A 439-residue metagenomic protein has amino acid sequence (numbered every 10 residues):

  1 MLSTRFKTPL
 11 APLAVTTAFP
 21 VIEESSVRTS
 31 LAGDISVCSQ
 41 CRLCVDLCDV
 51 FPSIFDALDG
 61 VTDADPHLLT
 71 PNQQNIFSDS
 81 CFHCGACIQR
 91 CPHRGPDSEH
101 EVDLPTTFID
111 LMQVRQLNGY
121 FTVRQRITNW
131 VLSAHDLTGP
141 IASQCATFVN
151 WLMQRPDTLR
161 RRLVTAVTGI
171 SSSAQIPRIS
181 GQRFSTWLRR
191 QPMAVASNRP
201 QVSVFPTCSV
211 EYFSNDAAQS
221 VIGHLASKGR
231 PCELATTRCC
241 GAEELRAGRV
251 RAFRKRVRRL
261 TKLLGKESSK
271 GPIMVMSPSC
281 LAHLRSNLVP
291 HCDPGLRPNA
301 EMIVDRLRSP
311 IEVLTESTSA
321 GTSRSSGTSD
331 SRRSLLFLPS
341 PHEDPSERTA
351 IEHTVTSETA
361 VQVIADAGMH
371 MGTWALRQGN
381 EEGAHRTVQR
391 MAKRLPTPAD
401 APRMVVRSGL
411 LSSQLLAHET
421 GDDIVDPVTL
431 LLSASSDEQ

Functional and structural regions predicted by a protein language model:
L2-I22, D46-S80, R94-R126, V425-L430: Non-heme iron-sulfur electron-transfer modules
S26-L31: Electrostatic cytochrome c docking/interface patches
A32-L43, N75-A86, V102-D103, S268: Flanking scaffold residues of small Cys/His-coordinated metal-binding clusters
G33-S36, D79, G95-E99, S209-F213: Conserved aromatic-histidine-acidic binding/catalytic patches
C38-C44, C48, C81-C87, C91 (+3 more regions): Short cysteine clusters
R42, P52, H93-G95, T236 (+1 more regions): Glycine-rich, histidine-containing beta strand-loop boundary motifs that form or position
Q89-S98, A134: N-terminal low-complexity, Ser/Thr- and acidic-residue-enriched intrinsically disordered segments
V102-Q439: Iron-sulfur cluster-binding electron-transfer modules in prokaryotic oxidoreductases
